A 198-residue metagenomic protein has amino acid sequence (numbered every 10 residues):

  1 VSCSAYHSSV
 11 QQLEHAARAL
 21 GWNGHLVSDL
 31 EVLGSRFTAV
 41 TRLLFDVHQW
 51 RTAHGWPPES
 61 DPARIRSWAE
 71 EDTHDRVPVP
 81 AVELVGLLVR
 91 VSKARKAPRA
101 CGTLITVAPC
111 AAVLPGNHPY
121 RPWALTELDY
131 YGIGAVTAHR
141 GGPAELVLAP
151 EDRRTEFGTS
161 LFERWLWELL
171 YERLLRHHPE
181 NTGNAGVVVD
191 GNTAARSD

Functional and structural regions predicted by a protein language model:
V1-W50: N-terminal, charge-rich interaction modules
G34-K93, T103: Conserved catalytic cores of phosphodiester-cleaving nucleases, focusing on short active-site segments
E70-V77, N117-H118, A124-D198: Non-catalytic C-terminal interaction segments of nucleic acid-processing enzymes
L87-V91, A111-G116: Conserved beta-strand segments of the P-loop GTPase G domain that flank and frequently precede/overlap
G102-I105, L128-Y130: Short, solvent-exposed amphipathic alpha-helical segments in soluble enzyme and RNA/protein-processing domains
V107-C110, Y131-I133: Short glycine-/polar-rich loops that comprise or flank the Walker A/P-loop and associated switch/sensor motifs
